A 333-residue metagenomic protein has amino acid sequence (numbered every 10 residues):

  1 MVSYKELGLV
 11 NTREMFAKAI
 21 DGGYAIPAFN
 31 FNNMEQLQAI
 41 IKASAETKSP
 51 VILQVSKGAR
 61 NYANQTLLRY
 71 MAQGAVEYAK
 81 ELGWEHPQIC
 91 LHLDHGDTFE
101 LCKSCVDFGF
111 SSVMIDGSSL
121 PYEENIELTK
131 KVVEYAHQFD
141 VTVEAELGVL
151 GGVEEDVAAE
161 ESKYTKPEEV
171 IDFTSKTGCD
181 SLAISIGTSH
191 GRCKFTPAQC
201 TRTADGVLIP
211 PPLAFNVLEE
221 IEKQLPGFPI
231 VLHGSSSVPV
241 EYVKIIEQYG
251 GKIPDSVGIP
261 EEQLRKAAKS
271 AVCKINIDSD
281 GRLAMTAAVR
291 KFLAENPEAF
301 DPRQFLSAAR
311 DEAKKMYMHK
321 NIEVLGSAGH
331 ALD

Functional and structural regions predicted by a protein language model:
M1-P27, A299-F300: Generic N-terminal amphipathic, Lys/Arg-enriched alpha-helix
V2, Q248-Y249, I259-D333: C-terminal alpha-helical cap/extension of soluble enzyme domains
S3, Y24-N32, A59, Q304 (+1 more regions): A short N-terminal beta->alpha junction/helix N-cap motif
V10-D21, M34-A59, Q65-H86, H95-P229 (+6 more regions): Alpha/beta enzyme core
I26-N30, L91-H92, M114, I230-L232 (+2 more regions): Short catalytic-loop micro-motif centered on adjacent basic/acidic residues
G148, S235, D280: An acidic- and aromatic-residue-enriched active-site/binding cleft used to recognize and process polar
L232-V238: Short catalytic/ligand-gating loop segments at beta-alpha or beta-beta junctions within enzyme catalytic domains
